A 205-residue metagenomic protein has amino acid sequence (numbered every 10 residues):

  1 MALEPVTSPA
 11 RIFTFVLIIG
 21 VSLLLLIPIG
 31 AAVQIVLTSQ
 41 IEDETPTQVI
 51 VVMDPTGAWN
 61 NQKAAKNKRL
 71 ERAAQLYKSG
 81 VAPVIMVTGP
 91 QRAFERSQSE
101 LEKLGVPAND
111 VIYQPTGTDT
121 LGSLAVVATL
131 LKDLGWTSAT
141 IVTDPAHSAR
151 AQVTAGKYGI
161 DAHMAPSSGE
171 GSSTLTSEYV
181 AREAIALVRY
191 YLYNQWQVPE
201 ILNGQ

Functional and structural regions predicted by a protein language model:
M1, K78, Y193: Residue-level marker of positions within ordered structural domains that often coincide with functionally constrained
M1-T47, N203-Q205: N-terminal membrane-anchoring alpha-helices
A32-A181: A structural signal for short, hydrophobic/glycine-enriched beta-strand patches
V51, V198-Q205: Short linear elements at protein peripheries
T176-E200: A transmembrane-helix-recognition feature enriched in membrane-embedded lipid enzymes and envelope glyco-/phospholipid
